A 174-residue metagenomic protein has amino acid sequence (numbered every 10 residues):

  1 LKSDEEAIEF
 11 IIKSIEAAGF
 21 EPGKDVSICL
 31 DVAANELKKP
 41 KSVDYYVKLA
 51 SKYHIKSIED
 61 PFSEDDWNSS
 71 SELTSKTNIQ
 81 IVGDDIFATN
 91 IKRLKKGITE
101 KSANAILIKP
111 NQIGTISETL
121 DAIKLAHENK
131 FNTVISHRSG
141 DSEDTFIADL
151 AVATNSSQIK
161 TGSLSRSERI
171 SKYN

Functional and structural regions predicted by a protein language model:
K2-N174: Catalytic core of soluble alpha/beta enzymes
